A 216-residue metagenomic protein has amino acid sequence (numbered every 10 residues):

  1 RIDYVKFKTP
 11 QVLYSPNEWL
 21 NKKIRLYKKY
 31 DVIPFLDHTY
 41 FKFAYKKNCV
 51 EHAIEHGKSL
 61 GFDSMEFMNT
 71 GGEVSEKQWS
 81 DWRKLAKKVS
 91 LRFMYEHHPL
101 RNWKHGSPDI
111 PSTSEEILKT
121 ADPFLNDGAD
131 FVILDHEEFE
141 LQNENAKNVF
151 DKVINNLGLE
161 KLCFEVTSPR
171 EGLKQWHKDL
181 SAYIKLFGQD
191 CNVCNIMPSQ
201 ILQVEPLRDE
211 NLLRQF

Functional and structural regions predicted by a protein language model:
R1, W19, K23, Y45-H56 (+1 more regions): Short, acidic/polar
R1-Q11, I54-M65, N126: Catalytic domains of carbohydrate-active enzymes, especially glycoside hydrolases
D3-F7, P34-H38, M65-F67, F93-H97 (+3 more regions): Hydrophobic faces of well-ordered beta-strands that scaffold small-molecule active sites in alpha/beta enzyme cores
K8-V12, F35-C49, H97-L118: Active-site mouth loops of central-metabolism enzymes
L13-Y27, F43-H52, N69-M94, F139-V153 (+2 more regions): Active-site-adjacent beta->alpha loops and helix N-cap segments on the catalytic face of soluble alpha/beta enzymes
D63-F139: Conserved anion-binding
N155-F216: C-terminal alpha-helical cap/extension of soluble enzyme domains
